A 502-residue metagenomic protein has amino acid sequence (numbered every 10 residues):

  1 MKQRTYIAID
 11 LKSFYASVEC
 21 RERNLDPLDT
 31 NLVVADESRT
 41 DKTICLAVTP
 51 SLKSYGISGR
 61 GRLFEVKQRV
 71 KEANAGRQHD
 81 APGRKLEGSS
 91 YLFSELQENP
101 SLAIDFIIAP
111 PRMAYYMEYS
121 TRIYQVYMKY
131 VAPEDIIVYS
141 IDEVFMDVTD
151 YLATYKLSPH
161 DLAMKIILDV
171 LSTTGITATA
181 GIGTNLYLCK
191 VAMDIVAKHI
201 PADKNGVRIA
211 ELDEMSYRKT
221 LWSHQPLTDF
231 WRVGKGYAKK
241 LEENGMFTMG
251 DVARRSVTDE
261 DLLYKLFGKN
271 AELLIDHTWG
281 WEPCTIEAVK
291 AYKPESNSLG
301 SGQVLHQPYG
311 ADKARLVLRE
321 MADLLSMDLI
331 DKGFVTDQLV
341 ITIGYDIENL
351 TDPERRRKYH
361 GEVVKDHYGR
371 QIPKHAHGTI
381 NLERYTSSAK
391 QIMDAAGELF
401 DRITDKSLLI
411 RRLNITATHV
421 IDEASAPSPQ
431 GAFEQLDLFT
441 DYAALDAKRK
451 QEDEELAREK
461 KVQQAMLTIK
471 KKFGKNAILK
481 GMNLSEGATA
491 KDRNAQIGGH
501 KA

Functional and structural regions predicted by a protein language model:
M1-H277, E282-I286, L438, A444-A502: Gly/Gly-Pro- and Ser/Thr-rich, intrinsically disordered tail segments characteristic of DNA damage-repair and tolerance
A8, D229, K235-I410, G431-F433: DNA-contacting surface of Y-family translesion DNA polymerases
K12-F14, S38-K42, Y345-L350, V420-E423: Short, charged/polar surface micro-motifs in flexible loops or helix N-caps
T30, A178, D337-L339, L413 (+1 more regions): Change "...and in nucleic-acid phosphodiester-cleaving endonucleases..." to "...and in nucleic-acid processing enzymes
F145, N381, N414: Short aromatic/hydrophobic contact patches that present stacked aromatics for nucleic-acid/ligand binding
T184-Y187, D276-T278, V335-I347, L409-D422 (+1 more regions): A glycine-rich phosphate-binding loop feature that marks nucleotide/adenosyl-phosphate handling sites
V191-A192, T351-E354, S425-S428: Short, well-ordered secondary-structure micro-motifs
E398, R402-V462, L467-T468: C-terminal hydrophobic structural anchor segments that stabilize assembly/packing rather than catalytic chemistry
